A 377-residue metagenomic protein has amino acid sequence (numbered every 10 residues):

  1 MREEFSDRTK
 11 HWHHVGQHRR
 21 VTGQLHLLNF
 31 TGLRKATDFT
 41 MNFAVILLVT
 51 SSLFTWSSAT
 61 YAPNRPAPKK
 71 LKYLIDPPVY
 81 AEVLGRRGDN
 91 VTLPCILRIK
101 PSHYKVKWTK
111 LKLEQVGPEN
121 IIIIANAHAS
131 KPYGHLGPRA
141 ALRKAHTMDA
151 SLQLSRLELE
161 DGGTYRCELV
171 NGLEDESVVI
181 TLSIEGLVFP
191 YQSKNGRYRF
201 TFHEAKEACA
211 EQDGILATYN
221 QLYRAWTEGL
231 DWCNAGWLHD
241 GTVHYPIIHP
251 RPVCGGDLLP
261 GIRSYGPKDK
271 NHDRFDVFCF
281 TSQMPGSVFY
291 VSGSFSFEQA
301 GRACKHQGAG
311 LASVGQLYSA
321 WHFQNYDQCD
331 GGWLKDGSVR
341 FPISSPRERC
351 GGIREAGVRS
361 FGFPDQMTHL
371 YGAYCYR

Functional and structural regions predicted by a protein language model:
R2, W12, N29, R34-T37 (+4 more regions): N-terminal signal peptide
S58-P63, E168-G186: Extracellular/luminal immunoglobulin-like beta-sandwich modules
A67-Y73, G134, P138, E185-H203 (+5 more regions): Extracellular disulfide-stabilized recognition modules
V91, E160-Y165, F275, Y371: Conserved Ig-like domain signature around the intradomain disulfide
C95, W108, Y165-C167, C209 (+3 more regions): Core motif of extracellular immunoglobulin-like domains
K100-G137, N220: N-terminal V-set
R139-N171: Ligand-binding face of N-terminal immunoglobulin V-set domains in extracellular IgSF glycoproteins
S193, F202-G229, F289-Y290, F297-Q328: Conserved hydrophobic ligand-interaction patch in extracellular adhesion modules
